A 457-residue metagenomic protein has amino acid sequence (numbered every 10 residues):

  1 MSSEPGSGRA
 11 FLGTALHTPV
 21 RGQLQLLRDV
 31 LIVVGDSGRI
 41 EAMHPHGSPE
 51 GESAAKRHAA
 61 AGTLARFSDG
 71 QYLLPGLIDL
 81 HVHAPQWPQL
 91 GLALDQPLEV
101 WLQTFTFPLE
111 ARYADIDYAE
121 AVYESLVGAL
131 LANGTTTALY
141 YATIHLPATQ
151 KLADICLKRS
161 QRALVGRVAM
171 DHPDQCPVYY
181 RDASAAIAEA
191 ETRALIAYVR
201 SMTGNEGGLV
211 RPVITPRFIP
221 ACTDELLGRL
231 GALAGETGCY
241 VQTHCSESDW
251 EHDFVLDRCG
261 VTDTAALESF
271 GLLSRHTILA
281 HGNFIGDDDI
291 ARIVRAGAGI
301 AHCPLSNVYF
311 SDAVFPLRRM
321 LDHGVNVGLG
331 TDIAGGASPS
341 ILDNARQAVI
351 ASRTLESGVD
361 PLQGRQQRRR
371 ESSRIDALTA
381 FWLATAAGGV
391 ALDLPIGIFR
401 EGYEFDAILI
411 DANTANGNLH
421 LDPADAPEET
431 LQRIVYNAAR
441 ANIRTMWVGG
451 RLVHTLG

Functional and structural regions predicted by a protein language model:
M1-A60: N-terminal metal-binding scaffold of metallo-dependent hydrolase/deaminase domains
S2-G13, A54-V100, E124, L131-A132: Replace "His-x-His-based motif
T14, I32, G38, G70 (+16 more regions): Divalent metal-coordination and catalytic microenvironments
A15, S269-H276, R318-L419: His/Asp/Glu-enriched, well-ordered alpha-helical/loop segment that forms or immediately abuts the divalent-metal
V20, E404-G457: C-terminal cap of metal-dependent C-N hydrolases
P88-A119, H172-A186, D249-H276, G299 (+1 more regions): Active-site gating loops and adjacent loop-to-helix segments of metal-dependent hydrolytic enzymes
L90-Q161, E189-E206: Alpha-helical scaffold segments that flank or form the walls of functional sites
K151-G282: Metal-coordinating catalytic core of metallo-dependent amide/deamination hydrolases
